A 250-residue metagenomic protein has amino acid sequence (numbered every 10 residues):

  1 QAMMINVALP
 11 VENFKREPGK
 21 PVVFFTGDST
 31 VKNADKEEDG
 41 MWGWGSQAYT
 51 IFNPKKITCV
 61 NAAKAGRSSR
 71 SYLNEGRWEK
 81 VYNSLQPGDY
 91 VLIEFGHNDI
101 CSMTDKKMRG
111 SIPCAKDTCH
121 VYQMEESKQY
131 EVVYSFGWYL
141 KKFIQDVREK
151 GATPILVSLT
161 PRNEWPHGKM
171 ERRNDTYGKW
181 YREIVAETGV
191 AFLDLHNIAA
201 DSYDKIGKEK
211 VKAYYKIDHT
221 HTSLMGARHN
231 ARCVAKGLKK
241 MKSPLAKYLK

Functional and structural regions predicted by a protein language model:
A2-K64, E79-V91, K107-K116: Serine-esterase "nucleophile elbow" of acetyl-processing enzymes
P10, E17, R67-S68, D194 (+1 more regions): Short, solvent-exposed coil/turn linker segments
V31, R70, I100: Short, electropositive, low-hydrophobicity segments enriched in small/polar residues
D35-D39, Y72-L73, H167-R172: Short, solvent-exposed loop/turn segments at secondary-structure boundaries
E38, W42, E75, G137 (+1 more regions): Short alpha-helix boundary/capping motifs
A63-G66, H97-D99: Short glycine-rich, polar/acidic loop-and-turn segments at beta strand-coil junctions
S69-K80: N-terminal post-signal-peptidase region of extra-cytosolic proteins
K80-L224, R228, R232-K250: Alpha-helical cap/lid subdomain in secreted, periplasmic, or secretory-pathway luminal O-acyl-processing enzymes
